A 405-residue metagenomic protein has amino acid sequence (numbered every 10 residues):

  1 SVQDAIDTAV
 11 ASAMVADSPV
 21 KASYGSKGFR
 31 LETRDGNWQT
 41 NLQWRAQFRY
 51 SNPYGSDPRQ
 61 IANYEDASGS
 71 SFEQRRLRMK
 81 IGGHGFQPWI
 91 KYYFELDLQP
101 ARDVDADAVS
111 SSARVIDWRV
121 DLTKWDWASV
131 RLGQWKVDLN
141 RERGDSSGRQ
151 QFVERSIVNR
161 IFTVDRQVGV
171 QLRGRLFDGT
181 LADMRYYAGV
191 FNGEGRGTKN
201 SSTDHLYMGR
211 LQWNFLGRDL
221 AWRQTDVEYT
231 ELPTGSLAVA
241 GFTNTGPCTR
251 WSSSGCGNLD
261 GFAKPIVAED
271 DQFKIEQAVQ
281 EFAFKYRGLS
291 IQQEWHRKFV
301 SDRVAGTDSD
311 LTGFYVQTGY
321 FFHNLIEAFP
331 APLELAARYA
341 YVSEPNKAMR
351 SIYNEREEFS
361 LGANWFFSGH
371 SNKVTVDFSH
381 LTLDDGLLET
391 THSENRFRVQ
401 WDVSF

Functional and structural regions predicted by a protein language model:
S1-Q47, Y54-I61, G179-D183, A221-W222 (+1 more regions): N-terminal periplasmic/intermembrane-space "pro-region" immediately following the signal or transit peptide
T8-A22, Y50-S129, N140-D145, Q150 (+2 more regions): Surface-exposed loop and membrane-interface regions of Gram-negative outer-membrane beta-barrel proteins
V15, V20-K21, G55, E65 (+3 more regions): Outer-membrane beta-barrel pore domains
G25, W38, S68-L77, S111-I116 (+6 more regions): Residues that define the transmembrane beta-barrel architecture of outer-membrane proteins
F29-T33, W44-A46, Q74, M79-G83 (+8 more regions): Residues on the lipid-exposed face of transmembrane beta-strands in outer-membrane beta-barrel proteins
L31-T40, G55, F86-I90, W127 (+6 more regions): Short loop/turn motifs that connect adjacent beta-strands in outer-membrane beta-barrel proteins
Q43-R49, Y93-D97, G133-W135, Y187-F191 (+7 more regions): Transmembrane beta-strands of outer-membrane beta-barrel proteins
P58-A67, A101-R114, W125-Q212, R218-T230 (+2 more regions): Surface-exposed coil loops of outer-membrane beta-barrel proteins
